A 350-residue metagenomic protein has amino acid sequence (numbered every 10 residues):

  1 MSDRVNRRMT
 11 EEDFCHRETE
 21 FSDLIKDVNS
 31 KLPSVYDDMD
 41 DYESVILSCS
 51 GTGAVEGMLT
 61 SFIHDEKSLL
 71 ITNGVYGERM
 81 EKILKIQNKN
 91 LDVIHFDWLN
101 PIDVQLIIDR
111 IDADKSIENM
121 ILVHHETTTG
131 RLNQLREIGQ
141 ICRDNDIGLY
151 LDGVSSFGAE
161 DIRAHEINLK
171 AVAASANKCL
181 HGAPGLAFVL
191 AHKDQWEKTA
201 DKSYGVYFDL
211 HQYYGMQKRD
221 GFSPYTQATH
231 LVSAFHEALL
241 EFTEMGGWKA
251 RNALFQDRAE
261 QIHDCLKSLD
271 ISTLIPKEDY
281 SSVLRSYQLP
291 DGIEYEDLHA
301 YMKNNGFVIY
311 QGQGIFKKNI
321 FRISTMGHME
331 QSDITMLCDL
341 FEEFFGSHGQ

Functional and structural regions predicted by a protein language model:
M1, N177-H263: Active-site C-terminal subdomain of aminotransferase-like
R8-G57, S61, V75, R79 (+1 more regions): Conserved N-terminal alpha-helix of the aminotransferase class I/II PLP-enzyme fold
D27-Y36, L239-L274, A300-Y301: Conserved PLP-dependent catalytic core of the aminotransferase class-I/II
G53, S61-I117: PLP-dependent aminotransferase-like
I102-G158: Active-site phosphate-binding strand-loop segment of PLP-dependent enzymes
H165-N177: Conserved active-site segment immediately N-terminal to the catalytic lysine that forms the internal aldimine
S272-M302: Conserved PLP-binding catalytic core of the aspartate aminotransferase-like
N319-Q350: PLP-dependent enzyme catalytic core of the Aspartate aminotransferase-like
